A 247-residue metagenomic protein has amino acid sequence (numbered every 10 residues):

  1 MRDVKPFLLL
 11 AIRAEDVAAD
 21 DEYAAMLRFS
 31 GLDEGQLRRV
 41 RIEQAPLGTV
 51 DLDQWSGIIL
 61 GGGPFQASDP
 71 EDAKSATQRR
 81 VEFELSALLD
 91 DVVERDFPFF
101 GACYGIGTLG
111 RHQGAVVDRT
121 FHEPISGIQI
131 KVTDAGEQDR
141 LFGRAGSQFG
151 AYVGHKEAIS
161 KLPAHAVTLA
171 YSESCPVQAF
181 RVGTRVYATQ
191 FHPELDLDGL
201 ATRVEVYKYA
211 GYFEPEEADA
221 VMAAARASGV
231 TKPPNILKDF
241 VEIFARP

Functional and structural regions predicted by a protein language model:
R2, A25-G35: A short, Lys/Arg-enriched amphipathic alpha-helix followed by its capping loop at the start of a domain
R2-L9: Extreme N-terminal starter segment of soluble prokaryotic enzymes
I12, I42, Y104: Cofactor-binding loop segments of dinucleotide-utilizing enzymes, especially the Rossmann-like FAD- and NAD(P)+-binding
D16-D20: Short N-terminal binding/cap micro-motifs at the start of the first secondary-structure element
G35-F100: Flexible gly/pro-rich beta->alpha loop and the following alpha-helix that scaffold active-site loops
G101, G105, G110: Gly/Ala-rich beta-loop-alpha elbow adjacent to hydrolase catalytic centers
Q113-D198: Pocket-forming structural segment of enzyme catalytic cores
L195-P247: Acyltransferase
